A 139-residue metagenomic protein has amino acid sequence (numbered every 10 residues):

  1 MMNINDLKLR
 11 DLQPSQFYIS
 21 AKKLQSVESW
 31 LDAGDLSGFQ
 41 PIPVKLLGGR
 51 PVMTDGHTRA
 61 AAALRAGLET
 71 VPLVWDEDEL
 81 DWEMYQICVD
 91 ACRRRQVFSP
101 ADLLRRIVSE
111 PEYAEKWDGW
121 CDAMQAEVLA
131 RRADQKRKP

Functional and structural regions predicted by a protein language model:
M1-T54, T58-E77, E83-R93, A101-P139: Short, charged/polar connector segments at secondary-structure boundaries
